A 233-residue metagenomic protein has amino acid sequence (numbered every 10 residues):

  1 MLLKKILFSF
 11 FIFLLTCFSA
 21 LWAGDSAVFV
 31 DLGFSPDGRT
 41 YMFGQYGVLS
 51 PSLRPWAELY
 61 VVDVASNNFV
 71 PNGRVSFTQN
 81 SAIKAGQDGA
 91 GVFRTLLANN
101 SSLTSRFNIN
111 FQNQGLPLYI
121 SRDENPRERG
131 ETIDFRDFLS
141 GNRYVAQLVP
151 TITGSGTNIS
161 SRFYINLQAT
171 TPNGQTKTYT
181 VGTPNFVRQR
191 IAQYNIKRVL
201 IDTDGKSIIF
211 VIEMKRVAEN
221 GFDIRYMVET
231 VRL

Functional and structural regions predicted by a protein language model:
M1-F10: Bacterial N-terminal signal peptides that target proteins for export
S9-F18: Bacterial N-terminal signal peptides
A23-L233: Sequence signature of WD/YWTD-type beta-propeller architectures
